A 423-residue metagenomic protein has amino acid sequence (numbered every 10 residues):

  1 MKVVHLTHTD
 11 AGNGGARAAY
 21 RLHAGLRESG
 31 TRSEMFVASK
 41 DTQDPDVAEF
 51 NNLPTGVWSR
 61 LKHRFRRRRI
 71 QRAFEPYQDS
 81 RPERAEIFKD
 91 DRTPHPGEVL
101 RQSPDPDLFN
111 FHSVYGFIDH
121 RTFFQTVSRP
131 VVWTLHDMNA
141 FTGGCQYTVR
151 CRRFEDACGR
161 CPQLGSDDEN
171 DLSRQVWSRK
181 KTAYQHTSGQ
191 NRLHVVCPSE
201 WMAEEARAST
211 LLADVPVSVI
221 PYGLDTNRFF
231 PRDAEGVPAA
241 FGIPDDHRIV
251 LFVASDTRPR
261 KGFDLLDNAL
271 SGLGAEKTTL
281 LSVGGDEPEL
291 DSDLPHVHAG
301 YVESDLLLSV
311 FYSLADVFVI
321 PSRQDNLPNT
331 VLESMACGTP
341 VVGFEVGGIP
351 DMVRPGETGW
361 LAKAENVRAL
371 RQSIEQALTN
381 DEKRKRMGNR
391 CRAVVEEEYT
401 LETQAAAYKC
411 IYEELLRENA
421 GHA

Functional and structural regions predicted by a protein language model:
T142-Y147, D167-V217, L224-R228, A234: A short, active-site helix/loop in glycosyltransferases that binds the activated sugar's phosphate group
P244-K261, D267-L270: Conserved donor-binding/catalytic core segment of Leloir-type glycosyltransferases
G284-L306: Nucleotide-activated donor-binding/catalytic signature segment of Leloir-type glycosyltransferases, i.e., the conserved
V310-A315: Short alpha-helical donor nucleotide-sugar binding micro-motif in glycosyltransferases
R323: Aromatic "clamp/platform" in nucleotide-sugar-dependent glycosyltransferases that forms part of the donor/acceptor
P340-G343, V353: Short hydrophobic beta-strand element within catalytic cores of glycosyltransferases and related nucleotide-activated
P355-G356, W360-V367, Q376-E382: Conserved acidic donor-binding segment of nucleotide-sugar-dependent glycosyltransferases
A369, Q376, K383-E398, Q404-C410 (+1 more regions): A short, well-ordered alpha-helix in the C-terminal region of glycosyltransferases
